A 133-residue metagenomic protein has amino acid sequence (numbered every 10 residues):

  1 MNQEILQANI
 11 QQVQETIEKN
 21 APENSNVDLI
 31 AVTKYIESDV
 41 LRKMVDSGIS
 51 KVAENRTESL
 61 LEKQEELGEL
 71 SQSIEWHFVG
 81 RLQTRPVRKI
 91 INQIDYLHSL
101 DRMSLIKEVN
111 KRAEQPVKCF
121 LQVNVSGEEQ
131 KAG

Functional and structural regions predicted by a protein language model:
M1-G133: Conserved alpha/beta-domain cores
